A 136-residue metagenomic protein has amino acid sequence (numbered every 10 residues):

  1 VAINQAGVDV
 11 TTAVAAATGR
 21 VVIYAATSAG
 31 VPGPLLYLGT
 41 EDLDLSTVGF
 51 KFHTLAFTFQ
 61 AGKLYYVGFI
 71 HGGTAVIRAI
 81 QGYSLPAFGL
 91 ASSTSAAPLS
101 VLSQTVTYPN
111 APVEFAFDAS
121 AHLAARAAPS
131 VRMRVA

Functional and structural regions predicted by a protein language model:
V1-A13, V67: A short beta-strand element within beta-rich, extracytoplasmic domains of secreted/secretory-pathway proteins
V1-A2, A17, S103-T105: Surface-exposed receptor/substrate recognition regions of extracellular proteins
I3, E41-L43, P109, F117: Intrinsic-disorder/low-complexity regions
T11, D44-S46, S120: Intrinsically disordered, low-complexity regions of eukaryotic proteins
A15-L99: Aromatic- and Gly/Pro-enriched, solvent-exposed loop/edge beta-strand patches characteristic of beta-rich domains
I70-A136: Short, surface-exposed beta-strand/loop patches at domain edges that form aromatic-rich interfacial subsites
